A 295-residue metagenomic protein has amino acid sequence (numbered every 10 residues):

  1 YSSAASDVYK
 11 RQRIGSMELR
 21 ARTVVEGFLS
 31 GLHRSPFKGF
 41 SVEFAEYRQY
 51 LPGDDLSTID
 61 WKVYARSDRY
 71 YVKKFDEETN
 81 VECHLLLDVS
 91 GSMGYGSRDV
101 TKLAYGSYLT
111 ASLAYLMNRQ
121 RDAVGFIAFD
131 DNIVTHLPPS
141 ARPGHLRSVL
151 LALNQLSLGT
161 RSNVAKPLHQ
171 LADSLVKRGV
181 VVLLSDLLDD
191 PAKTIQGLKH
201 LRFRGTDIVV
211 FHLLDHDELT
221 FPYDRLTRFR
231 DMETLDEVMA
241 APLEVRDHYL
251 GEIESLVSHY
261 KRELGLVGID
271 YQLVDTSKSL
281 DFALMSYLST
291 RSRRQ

Functional and structural regions predicted by a protein language model:
Y1-A5, Y9: Single conserved hydrophobic/aromatic residue that forms the stacking wall/gate of nucleotide- or nucleobase-binding
G15-L85, V89-S97, Q295: Acidic, polar low-complexity linker/tail segments
W61, D88-S90, L171, R178-G197 (+3 more regions): DG-centered beta-turn motif at the end of beta-strands
D76, M93-A123, L264: …and closely analogous acidic/polar surface helices at protein-protein or active-site interfaces in A-domain-like
A123-A152: Short beta-strand-loop
H145-G179, P191-A192, L214-D215: Von Willebrand factor
P222-R246: Acidic, Ser/Thr-rich peripheral helices and adjacent loops at domain boundaries
H259-T290: Conserved, well-ordered alpha-helix/loop/beta-strand core segments that scaffold catalytic motifs
